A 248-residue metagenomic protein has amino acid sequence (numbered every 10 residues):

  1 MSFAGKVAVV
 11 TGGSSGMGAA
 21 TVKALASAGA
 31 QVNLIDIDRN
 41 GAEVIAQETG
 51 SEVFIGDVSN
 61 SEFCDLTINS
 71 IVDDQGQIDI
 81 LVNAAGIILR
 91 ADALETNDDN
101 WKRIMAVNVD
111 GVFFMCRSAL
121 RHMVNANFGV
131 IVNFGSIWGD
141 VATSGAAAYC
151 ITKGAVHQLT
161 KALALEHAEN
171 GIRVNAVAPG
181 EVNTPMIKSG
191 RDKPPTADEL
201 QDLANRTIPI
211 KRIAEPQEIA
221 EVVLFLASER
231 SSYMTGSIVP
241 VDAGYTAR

Functional and structural regions predicted by a protein language model:
V7, S14-S15: Conserved glycine-rich cofactor-binding loop
D92-A93, N97-K102, A204: Substrate-binding pocket helix/loop in short-chain dehydrogenase/reductase
F113-F114, F128, R212-V241, T246: C-terminal substrate-recognition "lid" of short-chain dehydrogenase/reductases
C116, T152, T160: Active-site helix of classical SDR
R121, L165-E169, S232: Alpha-helical segment proximal to the catalytic Tyr-Lys
S136: Residue(s) in the substrate-gating loop at a strand-loop-helix junction that position the organic substrate next
H157, V174, P179-S189: Short, flexible catalytic-loop segment of classical short-chain dehydrogenase/reductase
